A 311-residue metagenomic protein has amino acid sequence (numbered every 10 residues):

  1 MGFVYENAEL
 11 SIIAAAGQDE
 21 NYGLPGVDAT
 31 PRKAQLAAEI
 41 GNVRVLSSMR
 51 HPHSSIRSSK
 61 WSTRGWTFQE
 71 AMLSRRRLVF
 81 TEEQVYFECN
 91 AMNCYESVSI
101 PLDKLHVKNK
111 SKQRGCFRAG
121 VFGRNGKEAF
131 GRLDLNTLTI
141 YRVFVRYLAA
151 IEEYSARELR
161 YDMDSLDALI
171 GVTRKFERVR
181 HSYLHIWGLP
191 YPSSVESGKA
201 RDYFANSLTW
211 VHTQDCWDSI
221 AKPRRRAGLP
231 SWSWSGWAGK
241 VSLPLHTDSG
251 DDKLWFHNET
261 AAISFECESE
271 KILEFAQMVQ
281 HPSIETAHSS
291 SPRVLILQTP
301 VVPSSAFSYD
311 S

Functional and structural regions predicted by a protein language model:
M1-S311: Feature captures the RNA virus RNA-dependent RNA polymerase
